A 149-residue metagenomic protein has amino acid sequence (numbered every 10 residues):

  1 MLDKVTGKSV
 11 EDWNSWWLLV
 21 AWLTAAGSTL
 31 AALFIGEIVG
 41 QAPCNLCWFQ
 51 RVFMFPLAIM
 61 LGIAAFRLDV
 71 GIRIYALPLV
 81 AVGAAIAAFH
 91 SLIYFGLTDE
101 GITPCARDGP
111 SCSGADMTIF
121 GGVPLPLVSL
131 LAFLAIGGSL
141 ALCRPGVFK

Functional and structural regions predicted by a protein language model:
M1-N45, M54-K149: Secretory/periplasmic and organellar redox-cofactor proteins
R51: Cys/His-rich microdomains that often coordinate metals
